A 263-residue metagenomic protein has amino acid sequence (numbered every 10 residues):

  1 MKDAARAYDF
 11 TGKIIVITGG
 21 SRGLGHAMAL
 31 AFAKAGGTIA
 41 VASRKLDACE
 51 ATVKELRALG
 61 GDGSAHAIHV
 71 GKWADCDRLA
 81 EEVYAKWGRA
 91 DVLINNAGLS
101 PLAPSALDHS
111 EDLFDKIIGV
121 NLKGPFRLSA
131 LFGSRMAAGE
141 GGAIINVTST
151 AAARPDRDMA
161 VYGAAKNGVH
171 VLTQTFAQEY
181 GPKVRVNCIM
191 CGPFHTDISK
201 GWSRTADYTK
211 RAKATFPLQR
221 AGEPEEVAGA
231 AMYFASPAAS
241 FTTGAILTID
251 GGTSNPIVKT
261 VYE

Functional and structural regions predicted by a protein language model:
M1-R6, S100-A103, R154, M232 (+1 more regions): Short C-terminal tail/terminal secondary-structure segment of NAD(P)H-dependent dehydrogenase/reductase domains
I14, S21-G23: Conserved glycine-rich cofactor-binding loop
P104-A106, S110-I118, A212: Substrate-binding pocket helix/loop in short-chain dehydrogenase/reductase
S129, A165, T173: Active-site helix of classical SDR
S134, A177-P182, S240: Alpha-helical segment proximal to the catalytic Tyr-Lys
S149: Residue(s) in the substrate-gating loop at a strand-loop-helix junction that position the organic substrate next
C188-C191, D207-T242, I249-G251: C-terminal helical subdomain
